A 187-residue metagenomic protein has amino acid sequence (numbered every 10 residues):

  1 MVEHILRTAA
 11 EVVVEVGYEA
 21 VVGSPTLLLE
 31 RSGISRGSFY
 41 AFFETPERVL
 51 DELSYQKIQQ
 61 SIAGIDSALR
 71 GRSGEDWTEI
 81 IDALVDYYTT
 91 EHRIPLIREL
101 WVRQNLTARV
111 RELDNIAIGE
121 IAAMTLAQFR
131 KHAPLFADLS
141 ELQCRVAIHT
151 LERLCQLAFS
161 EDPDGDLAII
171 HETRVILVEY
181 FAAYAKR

Functional and structural regions predicted by a protein language model:
V2-A10, V14, F42-D66: An amphipathic alpha-helix adjacent to DNA-recognition modules
H4-R7, E52, Q56, Y87 (+5 more regions): Short, residue-level hotspots on alpha-helical faces of the histone-fold and other alpha-helical interaction modules
T8-V16, Q60-G71, T150-E161: Solvent-exposed, amphipathic alpha-helical segments
V12-R48, E52: Helix-turn-helix
E52, D66-H92: Hydrophobic alpha-helical connector segments
I62-A63, D82, D86, A108-A133 (+3 more regions): Amphipathic alpha-helical packing segments from all-alpha helical-bundle domains
T89-E112, L126, Q156-F159: Amphipathic alpha-helical segments used for helix-helix packing
A127, I148-L167, E179-R187: Amphipathic C-terminal alpha-helical segment
